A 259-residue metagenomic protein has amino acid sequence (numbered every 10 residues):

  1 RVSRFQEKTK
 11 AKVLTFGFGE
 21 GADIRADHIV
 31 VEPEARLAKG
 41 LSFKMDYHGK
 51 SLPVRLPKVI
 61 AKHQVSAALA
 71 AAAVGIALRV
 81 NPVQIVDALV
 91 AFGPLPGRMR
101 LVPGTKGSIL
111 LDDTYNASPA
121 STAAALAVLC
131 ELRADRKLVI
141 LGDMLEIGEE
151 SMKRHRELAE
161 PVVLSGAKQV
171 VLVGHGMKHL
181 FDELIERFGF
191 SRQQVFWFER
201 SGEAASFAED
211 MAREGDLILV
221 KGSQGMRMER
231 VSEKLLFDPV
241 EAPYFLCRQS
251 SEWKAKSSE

Functional and structural regions predicted by a protein language model:
R1-V2, H179: Catalytic donor nucleotide-activated moiety binding site of glycosyltransferases and closely related
V2-P53, L95-P96, A123: Extended acidic/charged loop-beta regions that coordinate divalent cations and stabilize anionic phosphate/carboxylate
K10-K12, E20-A22, G49-K50, A61-H63 (+1 more regions): ATP-dependent carboxylate-amine ligase
S42, A67-A70: Cytosolic catalytic headpiece of P-type ATPases
V54-K58: Beta-strand/loop nucleic-acid-binding surfaces
